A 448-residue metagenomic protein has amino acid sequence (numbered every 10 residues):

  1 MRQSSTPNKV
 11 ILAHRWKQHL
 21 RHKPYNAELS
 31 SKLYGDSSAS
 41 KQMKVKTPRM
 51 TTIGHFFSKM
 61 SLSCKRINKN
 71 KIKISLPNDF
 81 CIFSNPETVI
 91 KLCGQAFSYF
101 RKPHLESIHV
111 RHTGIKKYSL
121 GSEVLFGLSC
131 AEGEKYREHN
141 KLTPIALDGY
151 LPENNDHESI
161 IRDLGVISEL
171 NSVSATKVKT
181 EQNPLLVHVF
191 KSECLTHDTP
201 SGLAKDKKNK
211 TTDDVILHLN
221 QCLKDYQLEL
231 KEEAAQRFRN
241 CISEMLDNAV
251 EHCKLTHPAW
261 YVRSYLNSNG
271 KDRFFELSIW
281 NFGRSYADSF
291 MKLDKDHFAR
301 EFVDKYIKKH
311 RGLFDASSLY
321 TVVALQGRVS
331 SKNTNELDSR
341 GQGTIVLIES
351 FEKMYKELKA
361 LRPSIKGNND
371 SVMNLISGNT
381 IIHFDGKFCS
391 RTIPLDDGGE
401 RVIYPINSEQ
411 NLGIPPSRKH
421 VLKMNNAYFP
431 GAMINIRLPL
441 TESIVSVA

Functional and structural regions predicted by a protein language model:
R2-N68, K292-A448: Flexible, glycine-/charge-rich segments associated with ATP-binding catalytic modules
I72-L170: Amphipathic alpha-helical interaction surfaces in cytosolic regulatory modules
D79-S84, T113-L120, S285-Y286, S330-N333 (+2 more regions): Short acidic, S/G/P-rich loop/turn micro-motifs used as interaction or catalytic elements
G121, N220-I242: Conserved short strand/loop->alpha-helix "switch" segment adjacent to the catalytic nucleotide/phosphoryl-transfer site
S129, L164, E233-G270, G343-M354: Conserved ATP-binding N-box helix of the HATPase_c
R162-K210: Internal, well-ordered alpha/beta segment that forms a basic, Gly-enriched binding/recognition surface
D198-L230: ATP-dependent phospho-/nucleotidyl transfer catalytic cores
N248-K295, A360-N369, R418-K423: ATP-lid-like helix-loop hinge signature
